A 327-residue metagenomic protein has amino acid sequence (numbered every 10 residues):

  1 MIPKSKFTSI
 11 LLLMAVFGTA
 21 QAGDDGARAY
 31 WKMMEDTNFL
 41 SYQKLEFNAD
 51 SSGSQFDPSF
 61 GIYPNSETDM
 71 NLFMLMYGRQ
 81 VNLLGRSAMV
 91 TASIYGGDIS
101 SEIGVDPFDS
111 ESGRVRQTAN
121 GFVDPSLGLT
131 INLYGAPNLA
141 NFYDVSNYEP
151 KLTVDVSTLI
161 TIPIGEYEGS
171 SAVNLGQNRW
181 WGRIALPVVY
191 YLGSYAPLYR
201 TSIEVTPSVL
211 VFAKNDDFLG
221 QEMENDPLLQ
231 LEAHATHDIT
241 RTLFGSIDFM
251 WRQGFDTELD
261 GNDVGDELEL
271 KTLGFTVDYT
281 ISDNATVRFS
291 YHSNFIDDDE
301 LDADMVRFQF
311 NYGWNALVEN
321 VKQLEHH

Functional and structural regions predicted by a protein language model:
M1-W31, L317-H327: Cleavable N-terminal export/targeting peptides
R28-D36, Q80-M89, G135-V154, G193-T201 (+3 more regions): Short loop/turn motifs that connect adjacent beta-strands in outer-membrane beta-barrel proteins
N38-L40, N71-L75, V123-L129, V154 (+5 more regions): Hydrophobic, lipid-facing positions within transmembrane beta-strands of outer-membrane proteins
L40-E46, V90-D98, V154-I162, Y199-V211 (+5 more regions): Transmembrane beta-barrel strands of outer-membrane/channel proteins
K44, R79-V81, I131-L133, I160 (+5 more regions): Residue-level signature of outer-membrane beta-barrel architecture
E46-L72, R114-V115, A172-N174: Surface-exposed strand-loop-strand hairpins of Gram-negative outer-membrane beta-barrel proteins
G53-Q55, S59-G61, K214-H327: Outer membrane beta-barrel transmembrane domains
D98-E224: Outer-membrane pore/translocation modules
